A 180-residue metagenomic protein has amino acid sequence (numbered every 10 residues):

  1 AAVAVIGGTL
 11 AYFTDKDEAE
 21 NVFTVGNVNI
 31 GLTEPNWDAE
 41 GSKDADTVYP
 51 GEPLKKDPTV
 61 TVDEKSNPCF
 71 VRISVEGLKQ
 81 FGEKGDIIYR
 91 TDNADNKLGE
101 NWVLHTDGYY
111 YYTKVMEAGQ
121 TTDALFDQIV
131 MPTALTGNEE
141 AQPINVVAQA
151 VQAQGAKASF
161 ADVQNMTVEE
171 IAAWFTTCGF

Functional and structural regions predicted by a protein language model:
A1-F180: Long, small/polar-residue-biased beta-strand-and-loop interaction regions
